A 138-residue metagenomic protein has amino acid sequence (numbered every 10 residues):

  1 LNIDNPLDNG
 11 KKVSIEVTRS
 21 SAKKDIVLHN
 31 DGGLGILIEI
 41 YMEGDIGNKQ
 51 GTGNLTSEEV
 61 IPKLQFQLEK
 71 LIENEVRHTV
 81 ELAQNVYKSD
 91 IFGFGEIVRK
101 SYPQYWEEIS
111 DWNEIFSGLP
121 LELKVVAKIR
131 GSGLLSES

Functional and structural regions predicted by a protein language model:
L1-S138: Active-site environment of non-heme Fe oxygenases that use a 2-His-1-carboxylate facial triad
